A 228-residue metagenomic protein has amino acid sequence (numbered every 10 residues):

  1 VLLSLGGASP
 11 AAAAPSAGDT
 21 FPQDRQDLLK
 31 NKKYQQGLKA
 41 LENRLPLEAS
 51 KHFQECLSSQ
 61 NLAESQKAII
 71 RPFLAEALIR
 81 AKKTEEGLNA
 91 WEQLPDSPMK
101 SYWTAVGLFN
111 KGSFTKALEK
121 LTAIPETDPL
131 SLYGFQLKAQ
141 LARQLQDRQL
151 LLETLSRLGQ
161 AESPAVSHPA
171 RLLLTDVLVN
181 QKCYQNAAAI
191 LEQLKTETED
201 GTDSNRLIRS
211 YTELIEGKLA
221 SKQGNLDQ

Functional and structural regions predicted by a protein language model:
L5-E85, N89, D96-M99: N-terminal leader/linker segments that initiate helical-solenoid repeat arrays
R25-Q35, A63-R71, L94-W103, T127-L137 (+2 more regions): Generic helix N-cap/helix-start motif at coil->alpha-helix transitions
C56-L57, Q93-P95, I124, L158-A161 (+2 more regions): Alpha-helical solenoid scaffolds that mediate protein-protein interactions, centered on TPR/SEL1-like repeats but also
